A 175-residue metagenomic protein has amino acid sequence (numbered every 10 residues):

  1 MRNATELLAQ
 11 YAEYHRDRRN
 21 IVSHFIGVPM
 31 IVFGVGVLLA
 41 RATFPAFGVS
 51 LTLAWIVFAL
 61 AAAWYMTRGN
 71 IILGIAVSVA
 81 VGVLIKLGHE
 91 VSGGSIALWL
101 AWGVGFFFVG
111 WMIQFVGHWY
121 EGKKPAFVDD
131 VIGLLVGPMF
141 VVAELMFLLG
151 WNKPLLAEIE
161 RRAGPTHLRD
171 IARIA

Functional and structural regions predicted by a protein language model:
M1-E6, R19-N20, P45-G48: Short, charged cytosolic
M1-Y14, G122-A175: Membrane-proximal soluble regions of multi-pass membrane proteins
L8-P29, V37-L38, A61-I72, Y120 (+1 more regions): Membrane interfacial helix-start motif at the N-side
G34, L38-A42, K86-E90: Hydrophobic membrane-targeting alpha-helices
A40-I56, L100-G105: Structural signature of hydrophobic alpha-helical transmembrane segments
V49-L98: Helix-adjacent hinge/juxtasegments
F58, V79-K86, L100-M112, D130-G137: Hydrophobic alpha-helical segments of small multi-pass membrane proteins
L60-I71, V77, E90, F106-G122 (+2 more regions): Transmembrane alpha-helical segments that form the membrane-embedded catalytic/substrate-channel core of multi-pass
